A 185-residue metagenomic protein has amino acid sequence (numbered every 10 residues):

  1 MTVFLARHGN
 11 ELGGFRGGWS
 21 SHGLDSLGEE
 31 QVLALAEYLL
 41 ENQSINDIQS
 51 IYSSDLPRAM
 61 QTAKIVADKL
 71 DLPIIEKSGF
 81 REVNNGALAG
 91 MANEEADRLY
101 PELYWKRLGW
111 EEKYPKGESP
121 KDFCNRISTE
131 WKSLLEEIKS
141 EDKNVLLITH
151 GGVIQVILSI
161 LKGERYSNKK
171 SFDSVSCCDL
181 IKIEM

Functional and structural regions predicted by a protein language model:
V3, Q49, E141-G151: Generic beta-sheet signal
V3, R7-P73: Active-site-proximal alpha-helix that buttresses catalytic centers in soluble enzyme cores
N42-D47, L134-K143: Glycine-rich phosphate-binding loop signature in dinucleotide/nucleotide-binding domains
S53-S54, N125, I148-T149: Short beta-strand scaffold positions
I65, V156-I160: Active-site signature of alpha/beta-hydrolase-fold catalytic machinery across serine- and Asp/Cys-nucleophile hydrolases
D68-S128: Phosphate-handling substructures
G151-Q155, D179: GST superfamily/GST-like fold recognition
K162-M185: Domain-level recognition of soluble alpha/beta enzyme cores, biased toward histidine phosphatases/phosphomutases
